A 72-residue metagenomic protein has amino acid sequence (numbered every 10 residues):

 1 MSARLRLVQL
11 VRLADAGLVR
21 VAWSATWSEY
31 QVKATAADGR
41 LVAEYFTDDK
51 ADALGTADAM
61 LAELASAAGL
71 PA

Functional and structural regions predicted by a protein language model:
M1-Q31, L70: Short N-terminal "domain-start" leader segments that mark the transition from disordered tails or signal peptides into
L5-R6, A51, L64: Generic extreme N-terminus detector
A16, D49-K50, A59: Short linear motifs in intrinsically disordered/low-complexity regions
K33-T35: Core beta-strand residues in small-molecule sensory/regulatory alpha/beta domains
A37-G55: A short, exposed loop/beta-hairpin motif centered on an aromatic-Gly-Thr core
D58-P71: Short arginine-rich
